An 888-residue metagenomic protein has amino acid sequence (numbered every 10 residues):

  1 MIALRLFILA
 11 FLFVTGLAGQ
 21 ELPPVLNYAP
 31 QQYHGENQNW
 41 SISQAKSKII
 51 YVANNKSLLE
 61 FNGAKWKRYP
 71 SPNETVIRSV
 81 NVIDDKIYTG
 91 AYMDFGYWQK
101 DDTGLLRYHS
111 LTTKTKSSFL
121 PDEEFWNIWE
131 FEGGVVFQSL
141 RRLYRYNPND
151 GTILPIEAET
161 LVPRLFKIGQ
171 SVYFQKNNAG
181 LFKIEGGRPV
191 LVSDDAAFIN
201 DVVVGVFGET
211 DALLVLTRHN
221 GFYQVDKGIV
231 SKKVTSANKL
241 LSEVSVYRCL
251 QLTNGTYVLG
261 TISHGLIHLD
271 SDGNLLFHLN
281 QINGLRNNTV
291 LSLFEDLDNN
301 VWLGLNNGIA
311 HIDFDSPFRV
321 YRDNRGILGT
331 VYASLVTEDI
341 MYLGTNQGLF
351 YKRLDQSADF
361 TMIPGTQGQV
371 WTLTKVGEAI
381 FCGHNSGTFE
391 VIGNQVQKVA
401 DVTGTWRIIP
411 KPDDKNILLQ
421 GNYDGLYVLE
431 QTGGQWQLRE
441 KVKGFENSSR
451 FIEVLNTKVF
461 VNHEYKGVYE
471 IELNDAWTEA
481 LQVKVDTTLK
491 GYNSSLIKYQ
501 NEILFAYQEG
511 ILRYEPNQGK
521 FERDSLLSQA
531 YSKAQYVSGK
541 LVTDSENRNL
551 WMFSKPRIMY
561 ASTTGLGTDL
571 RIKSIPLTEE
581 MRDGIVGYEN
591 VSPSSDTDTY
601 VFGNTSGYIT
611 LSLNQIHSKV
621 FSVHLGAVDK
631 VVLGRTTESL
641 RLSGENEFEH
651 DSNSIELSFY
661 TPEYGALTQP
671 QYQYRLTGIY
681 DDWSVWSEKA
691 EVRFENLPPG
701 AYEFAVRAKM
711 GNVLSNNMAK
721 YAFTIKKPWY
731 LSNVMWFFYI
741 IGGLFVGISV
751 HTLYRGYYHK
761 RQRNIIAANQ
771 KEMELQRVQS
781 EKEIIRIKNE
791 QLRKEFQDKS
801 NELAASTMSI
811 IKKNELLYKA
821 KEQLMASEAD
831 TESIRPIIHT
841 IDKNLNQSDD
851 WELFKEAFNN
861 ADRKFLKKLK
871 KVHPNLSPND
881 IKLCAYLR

Functional and structural regions predicted by a protein language model:
M1-I725, S732-N733, F737-I748: Carboxylate-rich, polar loop motifs that coordinate divalent cations or form catalytic acidic clusters
F318-D323, M735, F745-I811, E815-Y818: Cytosolic signal-transmission helices at domain junctions
Y332-A333, K794, K867: PAS-family sensory domains
P670-Q671, R835-I837, K870-K871: Short coil/turn segments at secondary-structure boundaries
D798, E802, K819, I837-T840 (+1 more regions): A general alpha-helix detector
K813-F854: Histidine phosphotransfer helical core of two-component systems
N846-Q847, E852-R888: Helix-turn-helix DNA-binding segment
